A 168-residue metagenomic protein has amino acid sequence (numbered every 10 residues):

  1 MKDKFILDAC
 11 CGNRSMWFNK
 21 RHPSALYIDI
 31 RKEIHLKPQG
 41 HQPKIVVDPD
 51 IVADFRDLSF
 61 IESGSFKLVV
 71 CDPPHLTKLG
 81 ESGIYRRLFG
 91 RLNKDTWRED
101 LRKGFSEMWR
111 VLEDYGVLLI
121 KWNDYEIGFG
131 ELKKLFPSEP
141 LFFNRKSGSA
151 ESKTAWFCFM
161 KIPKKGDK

Functional and structural regions predicted by a protein language model:
M1-K168: Class I S-adenosyl-L-methionine-dependent methyltransferase catalytic core
